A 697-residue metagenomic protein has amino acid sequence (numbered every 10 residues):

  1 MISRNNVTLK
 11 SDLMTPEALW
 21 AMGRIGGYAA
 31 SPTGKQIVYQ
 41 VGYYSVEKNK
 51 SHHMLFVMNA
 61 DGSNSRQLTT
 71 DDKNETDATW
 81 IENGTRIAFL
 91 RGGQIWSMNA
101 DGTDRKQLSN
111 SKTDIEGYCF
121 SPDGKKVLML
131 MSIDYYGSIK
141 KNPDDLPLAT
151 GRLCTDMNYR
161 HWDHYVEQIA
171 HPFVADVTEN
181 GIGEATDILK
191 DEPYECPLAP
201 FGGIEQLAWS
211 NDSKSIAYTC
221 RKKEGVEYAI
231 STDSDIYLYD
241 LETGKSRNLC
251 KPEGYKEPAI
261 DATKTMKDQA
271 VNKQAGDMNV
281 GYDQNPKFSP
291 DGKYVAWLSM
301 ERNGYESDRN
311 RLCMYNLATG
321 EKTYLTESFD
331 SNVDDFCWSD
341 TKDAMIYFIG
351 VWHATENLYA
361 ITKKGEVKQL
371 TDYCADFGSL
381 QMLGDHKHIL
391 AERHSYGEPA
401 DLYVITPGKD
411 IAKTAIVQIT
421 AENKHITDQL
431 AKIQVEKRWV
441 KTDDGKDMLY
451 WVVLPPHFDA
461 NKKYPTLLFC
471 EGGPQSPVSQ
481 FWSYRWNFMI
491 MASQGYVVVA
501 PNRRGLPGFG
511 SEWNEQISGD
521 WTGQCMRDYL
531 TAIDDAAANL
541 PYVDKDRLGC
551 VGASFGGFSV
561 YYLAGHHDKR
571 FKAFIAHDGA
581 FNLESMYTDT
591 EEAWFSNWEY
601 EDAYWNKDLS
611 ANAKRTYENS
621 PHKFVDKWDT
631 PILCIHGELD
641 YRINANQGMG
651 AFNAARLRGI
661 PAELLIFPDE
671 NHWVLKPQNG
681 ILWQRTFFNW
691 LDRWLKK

Functional and structural regions predicted by a protein language model:
I2-S3, H52-H53, M129-D191, T219-K222 (+6 more regions): Predominantly five- to eight-bladed beta-propeller fold
R4-G23, G183-P193: A short helix->beta-strand "capping" segment at the edge of beta-propeller domains
E17-H53: Beta-strand-rich domains and repeat architectures in extracellular enzymes and scaffolds, especially beta-propellers
M22-I37, D72-A88, R105, K112-V127 (+15 more regions): Conserved beta-propeller blade repeats
Y43-E47, D134-G137, K223-V226, E301-Y305 (+2 more regions): Short glycine/acidic-enriched loop and turn motifs that connect beta-strands
N59-S63, N99-T103, V177-N180, D240-G244 (+3 more regions): Short loop/turn segments that connect beta-strands within beta-propeller blades
T414, E422-D546, A553, T588 (+1 more regions): Cap/lid segment of the alpha/beta-hydrolase catalytic domain
A492, A500-K697: Active-site-proximal cap/loop segments of hydrolase catalytic domains
